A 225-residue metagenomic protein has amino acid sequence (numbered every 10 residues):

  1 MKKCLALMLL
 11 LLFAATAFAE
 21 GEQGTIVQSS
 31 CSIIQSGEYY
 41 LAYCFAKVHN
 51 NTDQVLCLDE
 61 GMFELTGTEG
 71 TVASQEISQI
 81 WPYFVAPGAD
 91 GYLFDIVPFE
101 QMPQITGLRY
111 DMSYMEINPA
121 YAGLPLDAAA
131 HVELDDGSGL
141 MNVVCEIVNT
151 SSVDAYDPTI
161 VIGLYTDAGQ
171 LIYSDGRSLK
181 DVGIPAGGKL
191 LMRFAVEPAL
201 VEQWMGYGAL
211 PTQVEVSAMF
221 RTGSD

Functional and structural regions predicted by a protein language model:
C4-A15, A19: Sec-dependent N-terminal signal peptides
Y39-F45, G137-V144: Short, solvent-exposed loop/turn segments enriched in Ser/Thr/Gly
V48-D53, I147-S151: Asparagine-centered strand-capping/turn motif at beta-strand->loop junctions
D53-L58, V72-A73, S152-D157, L171-I172: Short acidic/proline- and small/hydrophobic-mixed sequence motifs that coincide with surface turns and coil-to-beta
L56, M62-T66, A155, I160-L164: Short, structured motif recognition centered on aromatic/hydrophobic residues
E64-Q75, L164-S174: Short aromatic-acidic-glycine turn motif
V72-Q101, S174-V201: Intrinsically disordered, low-complexity Pro/Gly/Ser/Thr-rich segments with frequent PxxP/GP/PP motifs and embedded
F99-L140, E197-D225: Terminal connector regions
